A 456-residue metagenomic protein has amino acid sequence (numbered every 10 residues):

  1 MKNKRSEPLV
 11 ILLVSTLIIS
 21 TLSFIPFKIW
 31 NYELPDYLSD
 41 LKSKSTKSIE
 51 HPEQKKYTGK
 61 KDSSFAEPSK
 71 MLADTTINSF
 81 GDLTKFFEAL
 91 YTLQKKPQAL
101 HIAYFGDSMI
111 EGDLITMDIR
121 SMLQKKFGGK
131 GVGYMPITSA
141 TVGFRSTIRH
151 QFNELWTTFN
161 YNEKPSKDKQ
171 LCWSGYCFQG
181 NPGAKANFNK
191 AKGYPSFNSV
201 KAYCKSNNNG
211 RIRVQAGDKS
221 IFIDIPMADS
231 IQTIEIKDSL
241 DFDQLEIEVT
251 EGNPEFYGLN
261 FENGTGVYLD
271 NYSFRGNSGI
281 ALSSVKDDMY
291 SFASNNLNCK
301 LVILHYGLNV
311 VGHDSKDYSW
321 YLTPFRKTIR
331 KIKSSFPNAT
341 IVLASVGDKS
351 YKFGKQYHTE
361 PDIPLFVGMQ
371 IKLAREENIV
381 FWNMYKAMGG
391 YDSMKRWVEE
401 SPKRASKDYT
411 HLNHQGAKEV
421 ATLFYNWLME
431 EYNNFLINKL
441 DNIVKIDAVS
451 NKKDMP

Functional and structural regions predicted by a protein language model:
K2-P52, A140-Q215, M227-D229, A405 (+2 more regions): Conserved catalytic region of serine esterases and O-acyltransferases that act on ester linkages in lipids
K28-W30, K286-D287, D348-P456: Catalytic His-Asp segment of secreted/periplasmic serine-dependent ester chemistry enzymes
K47-Y104, F159-D168, W173-Q179, G183: Membrane/wall-proximal cationic-aromatic binding patches
K56-S63, Y290-S291, A421-F424: Juxtamembrane/interfacial segments around transmembrane helices
L90, L123, F127, I332 (+2 more regions): Hydrophobic, Leu/Ile/Phe/Ala-enriched alpha-helical segments that form helix-helix packing faces
Q98-G106, E111, I115, G266-Y357 (+3 more regions): Conserved, compact domain cores that house catalytic/ligand-binding motifs in diverse enzymes and effector modules
E111-G217, D224-T323, H411-L412: Conserved SGNH/GDSL esterase-like catalytic core that processes O-acyl groups on lipids and polysaccharides
